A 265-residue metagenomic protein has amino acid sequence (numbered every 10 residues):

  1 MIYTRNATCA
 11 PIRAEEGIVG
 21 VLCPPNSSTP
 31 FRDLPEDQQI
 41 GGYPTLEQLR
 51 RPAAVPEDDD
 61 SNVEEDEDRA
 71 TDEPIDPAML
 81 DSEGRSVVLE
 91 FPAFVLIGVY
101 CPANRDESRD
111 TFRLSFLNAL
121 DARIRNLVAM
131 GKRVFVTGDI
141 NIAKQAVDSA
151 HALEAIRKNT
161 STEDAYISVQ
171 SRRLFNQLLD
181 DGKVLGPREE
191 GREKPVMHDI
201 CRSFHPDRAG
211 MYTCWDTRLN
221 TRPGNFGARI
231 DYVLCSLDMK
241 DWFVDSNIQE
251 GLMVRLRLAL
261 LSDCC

Functional and structural regions predicted by a protein language model:
M1, E83-S86, R229-D231, R257-D263: Short hydrophobic/aromatic beta-strand or adjacent loop that forms the aromatic wall/cage of a ligand/substrate-binding
M1-A14, T221-W242: Conserved beta strand-loop-helix elements of the APE1-like EEP
M1-N104: Structured beta-strand-rich core segments of catalytic domains in phosphoester-bond hydrolases
T8-C9, V19-V21, F94, C101-D106 (+4 more regions): Short, solvent-exposed loop/turn segments at secondary-structure junctions
D76-M79, T221-N225, L252: Short Gly/Pro-enriched turn/cap motifs at secondary-structure boundaries
N118-F226: Metal-dependent phosphoesterases centered on the DNase I-like endonuclease/exonuclease/phosphatase
C214-R218, D245-L252: Short, solvent-exposed helix-loop connector elements
N247-C265: Surface polyanion/phosphate-binding segment centered on an Asp-His-Pro turn
